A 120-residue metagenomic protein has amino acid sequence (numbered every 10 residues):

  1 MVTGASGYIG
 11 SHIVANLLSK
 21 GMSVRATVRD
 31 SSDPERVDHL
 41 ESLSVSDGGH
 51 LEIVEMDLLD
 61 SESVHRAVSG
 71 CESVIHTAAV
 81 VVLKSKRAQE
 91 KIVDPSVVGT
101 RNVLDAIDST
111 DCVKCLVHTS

Functional and structural regions predicted by a protein language model:
M1-T27: N-terminal Rossmann NAD(P)H-binding glycine-rich loop of SDR-like oxidoreductase domains
T3, T27, V74-A78, L116-S120: SDR active-site strand-loop-helix element
A15, S19, S42, D105-D108: Short, well-ordered alpha-helices that flank and scaffold nucleotide-derived cofactor binding pockets
S31-E35, E41-V98: NAD(P)H-binding glycine-rich loop region in Rossmannoid oxidoreductase-like domains and their noncatalytic homologs
I53, K114-L116: Hydrophobic/aromatic anchor residues within beta-strands of the central parallel beta-sheet of Rossmann-like
K84-S85, A106-V113: A short helix-coil junction within the Rossmann-fold of NAD(P)-dependent oxidoreductases
